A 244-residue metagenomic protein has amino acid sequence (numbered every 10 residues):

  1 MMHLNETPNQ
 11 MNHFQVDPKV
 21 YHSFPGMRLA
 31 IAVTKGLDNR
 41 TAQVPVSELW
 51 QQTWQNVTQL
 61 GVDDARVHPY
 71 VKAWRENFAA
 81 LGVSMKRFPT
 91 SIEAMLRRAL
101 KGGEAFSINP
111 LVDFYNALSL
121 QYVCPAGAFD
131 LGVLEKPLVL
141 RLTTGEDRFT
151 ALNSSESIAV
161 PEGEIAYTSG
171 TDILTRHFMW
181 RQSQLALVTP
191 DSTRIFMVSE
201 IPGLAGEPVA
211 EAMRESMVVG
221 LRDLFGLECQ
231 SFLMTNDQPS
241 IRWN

Functional and structural regions predicted by a protein language model:
M2-N244: Charge-biased, low-complexity intrinsically disordered regions
